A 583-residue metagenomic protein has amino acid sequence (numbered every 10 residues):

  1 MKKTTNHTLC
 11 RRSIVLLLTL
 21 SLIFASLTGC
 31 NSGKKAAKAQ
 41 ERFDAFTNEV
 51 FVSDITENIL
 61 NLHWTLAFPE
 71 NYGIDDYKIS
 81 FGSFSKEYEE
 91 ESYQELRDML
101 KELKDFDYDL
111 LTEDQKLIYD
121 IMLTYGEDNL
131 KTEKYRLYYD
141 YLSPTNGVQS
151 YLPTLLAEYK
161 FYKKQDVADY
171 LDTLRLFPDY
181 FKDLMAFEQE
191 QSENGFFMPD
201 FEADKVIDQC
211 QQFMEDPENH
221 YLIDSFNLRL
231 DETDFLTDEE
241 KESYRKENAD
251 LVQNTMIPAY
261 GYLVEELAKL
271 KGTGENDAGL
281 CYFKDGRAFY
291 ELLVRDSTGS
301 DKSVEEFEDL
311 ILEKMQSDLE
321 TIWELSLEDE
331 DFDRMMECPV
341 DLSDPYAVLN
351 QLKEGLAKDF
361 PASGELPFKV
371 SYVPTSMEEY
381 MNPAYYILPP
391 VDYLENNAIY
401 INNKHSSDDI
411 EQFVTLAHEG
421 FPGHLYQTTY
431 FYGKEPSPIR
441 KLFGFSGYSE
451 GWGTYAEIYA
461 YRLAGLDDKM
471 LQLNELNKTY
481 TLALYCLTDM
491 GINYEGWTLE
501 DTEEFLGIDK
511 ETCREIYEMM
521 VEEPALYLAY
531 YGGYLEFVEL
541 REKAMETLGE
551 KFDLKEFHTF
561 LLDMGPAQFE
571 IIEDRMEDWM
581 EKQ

Functional and structural regions predicted by a protein language model:
K3-L16: Bacterial N-terminal signal peptides that target proteins for export
L16-L22: Sec-dependent N-terminal signal peptides
A25-G29: C-terminal motif of bacterial Sec signal peptides marking the signal peptidase cleavage site
S32-Q583: N-terminal maturation segment of proteins
